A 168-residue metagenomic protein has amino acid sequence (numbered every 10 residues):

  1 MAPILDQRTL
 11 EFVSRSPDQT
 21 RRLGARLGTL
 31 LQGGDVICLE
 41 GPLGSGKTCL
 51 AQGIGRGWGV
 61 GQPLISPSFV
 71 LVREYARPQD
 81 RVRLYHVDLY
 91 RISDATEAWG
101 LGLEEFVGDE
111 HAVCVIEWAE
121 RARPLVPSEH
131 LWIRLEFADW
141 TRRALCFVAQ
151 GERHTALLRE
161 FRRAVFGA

Functional and structural regions predicted by a protein language model:
A2-E11, T96, E104-A168: Short phosphate-coordinating micro-motif centered on Lys-Gly-acidic
A2-R26: N-terminal pre-Walker A segment at the start of P-loop NTPase domains
T29-G34: Phosphate-binding P-loop
I37-L39: Hydrophobic anchor at the beta1->P-loop junction of P-loop NTPases
P42: P-loop (Walker A) phosphate-binding loop of NTP-binding proteins
K47: Conserved lysine of the Walker
P63-S68, E74-E117: Conserved nucleotide-sensing/catalytic segment adjacent to the nucleotide-binding pocket in NTP-handling enzymes
